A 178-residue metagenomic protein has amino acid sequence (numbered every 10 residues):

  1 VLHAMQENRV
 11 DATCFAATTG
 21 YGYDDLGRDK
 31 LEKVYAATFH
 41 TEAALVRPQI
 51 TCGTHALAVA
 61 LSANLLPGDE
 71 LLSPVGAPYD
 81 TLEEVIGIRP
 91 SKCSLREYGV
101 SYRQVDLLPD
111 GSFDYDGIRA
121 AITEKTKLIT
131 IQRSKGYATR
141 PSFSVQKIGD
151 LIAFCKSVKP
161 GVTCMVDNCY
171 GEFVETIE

Functional and structural regions predicted by a protein language model:
H3-H55, S62, I88: Conserved N-terminal alpha-helix of the aminotransferase class I/II PLP-enzyme fold
C14, A44, T51-E178: Conserved PLP-enzyme active-site core in the AAT-like
